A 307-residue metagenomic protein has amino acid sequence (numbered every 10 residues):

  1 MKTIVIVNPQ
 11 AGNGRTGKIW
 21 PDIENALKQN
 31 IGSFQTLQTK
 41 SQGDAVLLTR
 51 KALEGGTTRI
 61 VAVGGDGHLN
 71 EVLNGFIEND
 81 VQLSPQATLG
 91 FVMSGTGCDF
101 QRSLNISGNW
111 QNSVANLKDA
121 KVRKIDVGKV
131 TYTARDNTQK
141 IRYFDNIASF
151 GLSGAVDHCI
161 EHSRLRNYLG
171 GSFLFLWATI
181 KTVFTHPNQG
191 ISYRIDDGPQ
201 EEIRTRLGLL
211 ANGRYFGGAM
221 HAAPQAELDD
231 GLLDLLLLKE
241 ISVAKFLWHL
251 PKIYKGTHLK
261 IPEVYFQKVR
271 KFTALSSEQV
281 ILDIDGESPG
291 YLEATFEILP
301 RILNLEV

Functional and structural regions predicted by a protein language model:
M1-V63, N70, N74, Q111: ATP/NTP phosphate-donor binding region
N8, D66, G128, V156 (+4 more regions): A residue-level signal for conserved active-site and pocket-lining positions in enzyme catalytic cores
G17-I19, L73-F76, R102-L104, H221-A222: Short amphipathic alpha-helical segments
E78-R206: Catalytic core of DAGKc-family lipid kinases
S149, S153, L209-A223, S288: Glycine-rich phosphate/pyrophosphate-binding beta-alpha loops
I195-D197, E202, H221-A222, E227-L228 (+1 more regions): ATP/nucleoside-binding phosphotransfer catalytic cores, i.e., glycine-rich phosphate-binding loops
